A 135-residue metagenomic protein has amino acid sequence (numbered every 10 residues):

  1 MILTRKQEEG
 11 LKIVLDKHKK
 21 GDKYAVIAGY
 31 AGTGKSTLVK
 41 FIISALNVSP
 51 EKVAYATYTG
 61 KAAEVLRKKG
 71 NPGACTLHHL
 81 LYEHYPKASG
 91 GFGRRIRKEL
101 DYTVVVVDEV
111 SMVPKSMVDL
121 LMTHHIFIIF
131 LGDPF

Functional and structural regions predicted by a protein language model:
M1-F135: Conserved ATP-binding/catalytic motifs of P-loop helicase motor domains
